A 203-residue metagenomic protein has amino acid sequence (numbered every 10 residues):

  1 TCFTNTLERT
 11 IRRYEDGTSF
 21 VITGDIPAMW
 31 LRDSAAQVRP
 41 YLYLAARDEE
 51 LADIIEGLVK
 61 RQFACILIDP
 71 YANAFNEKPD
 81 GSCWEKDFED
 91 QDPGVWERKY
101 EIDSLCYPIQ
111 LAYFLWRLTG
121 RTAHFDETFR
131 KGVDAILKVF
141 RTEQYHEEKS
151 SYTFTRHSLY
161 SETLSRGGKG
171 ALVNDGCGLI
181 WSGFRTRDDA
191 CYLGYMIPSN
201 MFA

Functional and structural regions predicted by a protein language model:
T1-R32: Low-complexity, Ser/Thr/Pro/Gly-enriched N-terminal "stalk/linker" regions
T4-E8, K78-D80, D103-C106, K169-N174 (+1 more regions): Short, functional N-terminal and low-complexity linear motifs
R13-I22, D80-K99, Y160-G194: Acidic/His metal-coordination segments adjacent to aromatic residues that form catalytic metal sites in metalloenzymes
I22, P27, L31-R32, L67 (+3 more regions): Generic, ordered loop/turn and secondary-structure boundary motif
P27-I55, V59-Y160: Aromatic-rich carbohydrate-recognition surfaces in CAZymes
L193-F202: A conserved active-site cap/scaffold subdomain adjacent to cofactor or substrate pockets
